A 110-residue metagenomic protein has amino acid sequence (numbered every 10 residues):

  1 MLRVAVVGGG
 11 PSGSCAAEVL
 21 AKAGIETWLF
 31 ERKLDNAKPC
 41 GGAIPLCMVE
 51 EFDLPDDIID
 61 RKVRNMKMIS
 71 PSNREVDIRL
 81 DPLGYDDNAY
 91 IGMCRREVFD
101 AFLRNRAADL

Functional and structural regions predicted by a protein language model:
A5-V7, V19-C40: Glycine-rich FAD pyrophosphate-binding loop
G10: Glycine-rich NAD(P) Rossmann-fold beta1-alpha1 loop
G13-S14: N-terminal Rossmann-fold NAD(P) dinucleotide-binding loop
E18, K22, E50, N105 (+1 more regions): Short, well-ordered alpha-helices that flank and scaffold nucleotide-derived cofactor binding pockets
R32-N73: N-terminal FAD cofactor-binding segment of flavoenzymes
R61-K62, M68-L110: Conserved N-terminal helical subregion
